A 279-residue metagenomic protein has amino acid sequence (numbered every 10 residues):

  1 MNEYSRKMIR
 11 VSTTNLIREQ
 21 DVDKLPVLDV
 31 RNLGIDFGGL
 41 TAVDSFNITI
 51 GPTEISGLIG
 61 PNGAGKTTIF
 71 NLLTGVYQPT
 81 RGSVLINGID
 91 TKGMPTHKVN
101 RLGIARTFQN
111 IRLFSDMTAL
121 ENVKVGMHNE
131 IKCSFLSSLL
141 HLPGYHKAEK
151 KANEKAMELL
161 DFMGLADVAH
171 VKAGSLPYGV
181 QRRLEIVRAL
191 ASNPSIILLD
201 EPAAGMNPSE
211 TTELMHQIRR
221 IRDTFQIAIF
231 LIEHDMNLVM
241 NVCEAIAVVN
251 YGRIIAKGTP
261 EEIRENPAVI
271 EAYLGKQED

Functional and structural regions predicted by a protein language model:
N2-D279: Glycine-rich phosphate-binding loops of nucleotide-dependent enzymes
